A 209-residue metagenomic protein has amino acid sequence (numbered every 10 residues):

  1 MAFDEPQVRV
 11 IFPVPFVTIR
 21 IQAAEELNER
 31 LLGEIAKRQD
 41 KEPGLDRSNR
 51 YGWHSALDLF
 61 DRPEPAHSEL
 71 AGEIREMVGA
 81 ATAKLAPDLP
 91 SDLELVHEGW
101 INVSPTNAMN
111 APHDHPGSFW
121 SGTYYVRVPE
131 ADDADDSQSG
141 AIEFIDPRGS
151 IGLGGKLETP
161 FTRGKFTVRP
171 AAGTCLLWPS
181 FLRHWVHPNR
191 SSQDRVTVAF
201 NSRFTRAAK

Functional and structural regions predicted by a protein language model:
A2-D88, M109: Non-heme Fe(II)/2-oxoglutarate
V14-F16, S121, R195: Short hydrophobic/aromatic beta-strand or adjacent loop that forms the aromatic wall/cage of a ligand/substrate-binding
R20-Q22, S104, Y125-R127, N201-T205: Solvent-exposed residues in well-ordered beta-strands and their adjoining turns, especially edge/terminal strands
W53, I142, V186: Short clusters of hydrophobic/aromatic residues that line enzyme substrate/ligand-binding pockets
R62-P65, L85-L89, A108-P112, E130-D133 (+1 more regions): Short helix-to-loop capping/linker segments positioned immediately adjacent to catalytic or ligand/cofactor-binding
S91-E94, R190-S192: A short beta-turn/loop motif at secondary-structure boundaries
L95-C175: Catalytic core of non-heme Fe(II) oxygenases with the double-stranded beta-helix
L157-K209: Catalytic core of Fe(II)/2-oxoglutarate
